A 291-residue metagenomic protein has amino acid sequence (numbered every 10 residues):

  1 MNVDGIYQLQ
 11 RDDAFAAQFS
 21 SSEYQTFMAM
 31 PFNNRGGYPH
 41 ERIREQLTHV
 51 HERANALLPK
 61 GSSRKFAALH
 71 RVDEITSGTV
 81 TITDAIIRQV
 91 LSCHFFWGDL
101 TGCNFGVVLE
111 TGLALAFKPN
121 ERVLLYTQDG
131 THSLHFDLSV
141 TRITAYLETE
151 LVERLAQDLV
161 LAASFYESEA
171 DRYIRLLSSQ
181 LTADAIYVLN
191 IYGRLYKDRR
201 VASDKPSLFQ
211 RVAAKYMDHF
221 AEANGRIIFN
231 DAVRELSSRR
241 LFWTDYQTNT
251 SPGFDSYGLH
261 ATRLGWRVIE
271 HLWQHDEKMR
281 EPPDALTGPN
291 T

Functional and structural regions predicted by a protein language model:
M1-T291: Conserved catalytic or regulatory cores that recognize and/or transform ribose-phosphate-containing ligands
